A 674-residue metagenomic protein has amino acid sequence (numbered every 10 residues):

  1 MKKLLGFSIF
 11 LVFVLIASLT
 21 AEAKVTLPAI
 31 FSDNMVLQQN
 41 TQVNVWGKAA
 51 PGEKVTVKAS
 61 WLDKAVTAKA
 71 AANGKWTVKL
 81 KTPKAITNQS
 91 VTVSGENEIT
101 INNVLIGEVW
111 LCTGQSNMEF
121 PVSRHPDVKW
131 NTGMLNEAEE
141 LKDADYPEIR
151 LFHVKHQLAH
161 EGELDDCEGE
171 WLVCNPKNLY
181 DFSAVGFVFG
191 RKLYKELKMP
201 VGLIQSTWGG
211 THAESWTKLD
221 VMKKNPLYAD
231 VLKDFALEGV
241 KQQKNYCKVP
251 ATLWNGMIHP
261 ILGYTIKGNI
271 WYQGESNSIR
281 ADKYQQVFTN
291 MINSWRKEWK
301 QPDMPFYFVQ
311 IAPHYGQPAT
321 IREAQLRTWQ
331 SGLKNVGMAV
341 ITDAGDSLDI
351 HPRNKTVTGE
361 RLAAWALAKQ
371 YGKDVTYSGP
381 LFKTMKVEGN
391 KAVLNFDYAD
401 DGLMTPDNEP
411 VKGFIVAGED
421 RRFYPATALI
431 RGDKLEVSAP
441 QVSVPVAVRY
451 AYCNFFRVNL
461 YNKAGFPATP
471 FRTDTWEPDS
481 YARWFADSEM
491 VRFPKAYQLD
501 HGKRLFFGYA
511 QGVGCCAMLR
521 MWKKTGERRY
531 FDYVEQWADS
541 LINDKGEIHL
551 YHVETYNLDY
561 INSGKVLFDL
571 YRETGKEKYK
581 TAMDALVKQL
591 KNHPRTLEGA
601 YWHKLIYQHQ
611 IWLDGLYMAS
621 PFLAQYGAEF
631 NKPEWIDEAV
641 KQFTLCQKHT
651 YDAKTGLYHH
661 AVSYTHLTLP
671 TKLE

Functional and structural regions predicted by a protein language model:
S8-A17: Bacterial N-terminal signal peptides
L19-A23: Sec/Tat signal peptide C-region and signal peptidase I cleavage site
K24-W476: Cell-envelope and extracellular/periplasmic
E477-N543, E577-Q589, H593, L597-E598: Low-complexity, Ser/Thr/Pro/Gly-enriched N-terminal "stalk/linker" regions
Q498-L505, A510, C516-L519, N557-L570 (+2 more regions): Carbohydrate-binding/catalytic loop surfaces
G512-E527, N562-K576, M618-K632, L667: Well-ordered alpha-helical scaffold segments within catalytic/enzyme domains
W537-L570: Blade-loop segments of beta-propeller domains
H666-E674: Single conserved hydrophobic/aromatic residue that forms the stacking wall/gate of nucleotide- or nucleobase-binding
